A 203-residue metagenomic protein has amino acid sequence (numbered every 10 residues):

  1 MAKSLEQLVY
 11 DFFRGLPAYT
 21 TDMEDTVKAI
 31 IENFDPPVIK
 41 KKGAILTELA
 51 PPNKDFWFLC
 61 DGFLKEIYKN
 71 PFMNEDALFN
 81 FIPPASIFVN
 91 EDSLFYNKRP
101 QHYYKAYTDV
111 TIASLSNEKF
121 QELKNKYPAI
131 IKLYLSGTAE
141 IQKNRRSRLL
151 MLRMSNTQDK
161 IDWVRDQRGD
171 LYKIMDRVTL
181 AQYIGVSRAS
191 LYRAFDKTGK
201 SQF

Functional and structural regions predicted by a protein language model:
M1-P36, S93: Cyclic nucleotide-binding regulatory module and flanking cytosolic helices
A18-M23, F56, M151-M154, F203: Localized chelating/binding microdomains that coordinate divalent metal ions or stabilize phosphate-bearing
V38, W57, N80, A113 (+1 more regions): Residues that recognize and position ribonucleotide moieties
A44-A106: Cyclic nucleotide-binding regulatory domains
P100, K119-N156: A small-molecule sensor/coupling module
S155-F203: Phosphate-/nucleic-acid-contacting segments
